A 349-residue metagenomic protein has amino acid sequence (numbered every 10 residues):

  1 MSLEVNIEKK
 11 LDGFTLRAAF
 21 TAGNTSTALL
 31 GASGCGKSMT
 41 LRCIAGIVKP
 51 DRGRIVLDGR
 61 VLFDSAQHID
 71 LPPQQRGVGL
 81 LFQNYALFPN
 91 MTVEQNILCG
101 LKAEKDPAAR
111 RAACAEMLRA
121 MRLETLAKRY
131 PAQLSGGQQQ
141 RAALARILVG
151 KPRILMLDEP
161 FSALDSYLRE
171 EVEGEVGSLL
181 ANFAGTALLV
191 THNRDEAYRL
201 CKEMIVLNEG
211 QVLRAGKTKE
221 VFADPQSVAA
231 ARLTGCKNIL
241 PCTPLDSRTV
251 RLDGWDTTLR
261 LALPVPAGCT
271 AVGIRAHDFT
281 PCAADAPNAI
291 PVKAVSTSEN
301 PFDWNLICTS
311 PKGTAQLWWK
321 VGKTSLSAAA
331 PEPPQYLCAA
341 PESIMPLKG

Functional and structural regions predicted by a protein language model:
V5-S26, L30-A32, S38-M39, G46-K49 (+3 more regions): Non-catalytic connector elements of ABC transporters
A28, D70-P72, R76-A86, L188: ABC nucleotide-binding domain signature
S38-L41, R141-A142: ABC ATPase nucleotide-binding domain helices that frame the ATP-binding cleft
R42-C43, E203: The short alpha-helix immediately C-terminal to the Walker A/P-loop
V48-K49, V56, K102, A181: A position-specific signal in ABC ATPase nucleotide-binding domains
R54-R76: ABC ATPase NBD Q-loop/coupling interface
G77-G79, N90-A229: ABC ATPase nucleotide-binding domains
A223-D246, G273: C-terminal boundary and immediately downstream tail of ABC-type ATPase nucleotide-binding domains
